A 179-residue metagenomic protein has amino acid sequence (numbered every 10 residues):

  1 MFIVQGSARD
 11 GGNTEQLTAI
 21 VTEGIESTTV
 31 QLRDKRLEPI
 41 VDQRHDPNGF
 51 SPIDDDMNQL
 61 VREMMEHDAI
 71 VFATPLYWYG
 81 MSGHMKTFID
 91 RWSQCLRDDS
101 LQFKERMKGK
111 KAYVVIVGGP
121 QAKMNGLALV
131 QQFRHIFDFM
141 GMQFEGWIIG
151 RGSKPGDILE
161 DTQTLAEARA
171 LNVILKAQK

Functional and structural regions predicted by a protein language model:
M1-D99, I149, L165-K179: N-terminal beta1-alpha1-beta2 submodule of the flavodoxin-like/Rossmannoid cofactor-binding fold
I3, I53, V115-G119, K154: A short, mixed-charge helix-start or loop-turn motif at secondary-structure junctions
A8-R9, G119-P120, G152: Short, glycine/serine-rich, charged loops/turns that create anion-binding and catalytic segments at active sites
V30, M57-Q59, M107-K110, H135 (+1 more regions): Functional cleft and adjacent loop/helix regions within the main domain that mediate ligand binding or catalysis
R36, F103, F144, K154-P155: Glycine-rich, flexible loop/turn motifs
E38-I40, I116, G152-I158: A short acidic, helix-capping loop that chelates divalent metal ions and anchors anionic groups
L101-G146: Short, glycine-/small-residue-rich phosphate/pyrophosphate-handling segment
M124-L127, G156-T162: Short, solvent-exposed loop/turn segments at secondary-structure boundaries
